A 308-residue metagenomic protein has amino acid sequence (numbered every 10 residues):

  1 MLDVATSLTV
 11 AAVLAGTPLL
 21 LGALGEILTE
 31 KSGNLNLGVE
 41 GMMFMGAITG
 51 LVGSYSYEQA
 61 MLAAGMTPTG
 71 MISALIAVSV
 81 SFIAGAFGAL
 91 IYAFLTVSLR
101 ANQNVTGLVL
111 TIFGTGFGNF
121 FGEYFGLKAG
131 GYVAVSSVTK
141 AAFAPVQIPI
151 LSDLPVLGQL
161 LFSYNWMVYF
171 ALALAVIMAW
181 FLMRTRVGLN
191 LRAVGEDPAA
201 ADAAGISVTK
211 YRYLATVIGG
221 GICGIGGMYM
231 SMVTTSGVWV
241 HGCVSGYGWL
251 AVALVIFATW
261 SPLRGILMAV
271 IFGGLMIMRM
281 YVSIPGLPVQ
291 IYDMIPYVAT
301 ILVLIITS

Functional and structural regions predicted by a protein language model:
M1-A23, K31, L35, T49 (+1 more regions): Membrane-interfacial amphipathic/re-entrant helices at transmembrane-helix boundaries
L8-T9, L182, G219-V255, G286-P288 (+1 more regions): Inter-helical junctions in multi-pass inner-membrane proteins, predominant in energy-converting antiporter-like
G16-G25, G41-I48, F87-L90, G195 (+5 more regions): Hydrophobic alpha-helical segments embedded in the membrane of multi-pass proteins
L28-T49, L75, V97-L110, N190 (+5 more regions): Short, non-helical or kinked segments that cap or interrupt transmembrane helices
A63-F117, F272, M276: Alpha-helical transmembrane segments within multi-pass membrane transporters and channels
G114-M183, P285-D293: Transmembrane helix-bundle core of multi-pass membrane transporters and related energy-transducing complexes
L160-V238, P262-L267: Helix-loop-helix "hairpin" substructures at the membrane interface of multi-pass membrane proteins
E196-A203, S207-K210, R279-S308: Cytosolic-side transmembrane-helix boundaries in multi-pass membrane proteins
